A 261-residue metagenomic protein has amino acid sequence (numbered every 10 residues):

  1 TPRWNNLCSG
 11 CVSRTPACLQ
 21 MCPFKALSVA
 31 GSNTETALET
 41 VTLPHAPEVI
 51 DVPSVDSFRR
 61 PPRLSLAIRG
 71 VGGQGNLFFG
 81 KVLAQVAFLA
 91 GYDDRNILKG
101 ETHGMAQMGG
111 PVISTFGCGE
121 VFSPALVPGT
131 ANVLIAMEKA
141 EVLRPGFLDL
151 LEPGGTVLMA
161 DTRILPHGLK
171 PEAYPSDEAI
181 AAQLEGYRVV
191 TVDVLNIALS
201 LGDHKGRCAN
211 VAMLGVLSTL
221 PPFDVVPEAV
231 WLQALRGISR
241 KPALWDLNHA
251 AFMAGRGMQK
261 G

Functional and structural regions predicted by a protein language model:
T1, Q20, N210: Residues that recognize and position ribonucleotide moieties
T1-R14, V29-L38: Ferredoxin-like iron-sulfur electron-transfer modules
T1-W4, F24, V142-R144: Short, charged low-complexity linear segments at domain edges
G10, P16-M21, I135: C-type cytochrome heme c attachment motif
M21, A30, P145: Residues that scaffold the ATP/ADP-binding catalytic core of kinase and kinase-like folds
N33-G261: Active-site cofactor/cluster-binding pocket
